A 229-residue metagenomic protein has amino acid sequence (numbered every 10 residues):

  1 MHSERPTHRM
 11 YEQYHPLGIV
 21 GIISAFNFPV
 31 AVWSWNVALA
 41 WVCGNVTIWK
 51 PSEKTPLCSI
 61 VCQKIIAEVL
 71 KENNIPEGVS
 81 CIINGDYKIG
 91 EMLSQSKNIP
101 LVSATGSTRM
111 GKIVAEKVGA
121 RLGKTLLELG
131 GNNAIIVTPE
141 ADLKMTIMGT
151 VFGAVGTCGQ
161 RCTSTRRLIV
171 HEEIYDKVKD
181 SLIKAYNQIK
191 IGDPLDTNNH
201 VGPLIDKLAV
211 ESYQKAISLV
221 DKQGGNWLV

Functional and structural regions predicted by a protein language model:
M1-M145: Rossmann-like NAD(P) dinucleotide-binding subdomain of oxidoreductase/dehydrogenase enzymes
E68, R109-V229: ALDH superfamily catalytic-core signature
